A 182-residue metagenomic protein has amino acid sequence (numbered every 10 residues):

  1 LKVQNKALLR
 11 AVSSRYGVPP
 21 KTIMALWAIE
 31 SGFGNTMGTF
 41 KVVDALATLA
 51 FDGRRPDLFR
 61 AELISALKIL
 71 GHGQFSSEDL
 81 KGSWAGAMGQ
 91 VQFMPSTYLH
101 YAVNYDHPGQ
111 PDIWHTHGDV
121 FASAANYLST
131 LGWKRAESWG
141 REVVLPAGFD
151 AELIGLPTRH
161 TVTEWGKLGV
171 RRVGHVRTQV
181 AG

Functional and structural regions predicted by a protein language model:
L1-A181: Catalytic glycan-binding domains that act on GlcNAc-containing polysaccharides
